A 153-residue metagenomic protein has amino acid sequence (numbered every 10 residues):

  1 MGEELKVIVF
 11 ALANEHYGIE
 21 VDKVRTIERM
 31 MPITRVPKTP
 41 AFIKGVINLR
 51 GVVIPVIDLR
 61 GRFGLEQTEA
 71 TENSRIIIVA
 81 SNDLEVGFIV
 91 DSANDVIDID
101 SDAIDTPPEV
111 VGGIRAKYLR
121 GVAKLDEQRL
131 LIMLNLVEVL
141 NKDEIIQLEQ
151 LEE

Functional and structural regions predicted by a protein language model:
M1-E153: An acidic, low-aromatic, low-complexity terminal/linker signal
